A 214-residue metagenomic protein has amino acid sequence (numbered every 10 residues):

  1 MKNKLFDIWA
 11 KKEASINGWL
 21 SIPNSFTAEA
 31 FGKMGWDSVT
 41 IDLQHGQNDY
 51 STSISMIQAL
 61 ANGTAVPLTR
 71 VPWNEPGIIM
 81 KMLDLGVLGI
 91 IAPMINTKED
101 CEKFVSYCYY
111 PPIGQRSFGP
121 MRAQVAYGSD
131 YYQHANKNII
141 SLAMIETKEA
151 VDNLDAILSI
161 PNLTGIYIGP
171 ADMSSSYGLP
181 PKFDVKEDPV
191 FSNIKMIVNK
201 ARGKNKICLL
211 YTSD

Functional and structural regions predicted by a protein language model:
M1-N17, S129-A135: N-terminal amphipathic alpha-helix/helix-capping segment at the start of soluble metabolic enzymes
K12-P23, I140-V151, L209: Active-site mouth loops of central-metabolism enzymes
G18, D42, I90, F104 (+2 more regions): Conserved, mostly hydrophobic/aromatic
T27, S38-T52, A171-V185: Glycine-rich, proline-tolerant flexible connector loops at the mouths of alpha/beta enzymes
H45-A59, E75-I78, N96-Y109, P120-S129 (+1 more regions): Active-site-adjacent beta->alpha loops and helix N-cap segments on the catalytic face of soluble alpha/beta enzymes
A65-G89: Active-site beta->alpha loop and helix N-cap motifs at the rims of alpha/beta catalytic domains
G77, A92-P161, S175: Conserved anion-binding
Y211-D214: Conserved small/polar residues in nucleotide/adenosyl-binding loops
